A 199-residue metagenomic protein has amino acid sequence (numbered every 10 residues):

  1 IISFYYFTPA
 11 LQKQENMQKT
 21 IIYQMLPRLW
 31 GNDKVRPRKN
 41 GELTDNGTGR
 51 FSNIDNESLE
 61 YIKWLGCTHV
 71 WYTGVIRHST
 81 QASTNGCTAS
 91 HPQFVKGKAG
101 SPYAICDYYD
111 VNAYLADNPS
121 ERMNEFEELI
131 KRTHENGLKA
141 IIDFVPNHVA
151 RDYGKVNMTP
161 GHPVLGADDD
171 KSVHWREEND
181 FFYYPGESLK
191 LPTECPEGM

Functional and structural regions predicted by a protein language model:
F4-E15: Bacterial Sec-dependent signal peptides at the C-terminal "C-region" and cleavage site
E15-K139, N147-N179, G186-G198: N-terminal structural segment of carbohydrate-active enzymes
